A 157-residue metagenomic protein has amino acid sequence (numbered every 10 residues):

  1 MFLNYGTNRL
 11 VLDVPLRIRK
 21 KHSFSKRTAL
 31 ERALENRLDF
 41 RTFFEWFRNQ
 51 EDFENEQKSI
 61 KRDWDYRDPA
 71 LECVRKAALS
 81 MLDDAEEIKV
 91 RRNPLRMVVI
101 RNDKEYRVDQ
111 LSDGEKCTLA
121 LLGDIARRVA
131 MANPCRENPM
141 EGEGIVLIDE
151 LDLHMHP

Functional and structural regions predicted by a protein language model:
M1-L79: Coupling/switch segment of ABC-type P-loop NTPase heads
L3-G6, E87-V90, V98: A structural signal for short, well-ordered beta-strand segments and their strand-loop junctions that often border
V14, D83, R127-M131: A generic secondary-structure boundary signal that marks alpha-helix termini
R17, V90-N93: Short coil/turn segments at secondary-structure boundaries
L79-E86: Short secondary-structure junctions
R92, R96-P157: Switch/communication elements of ASCE P-loop NTPase nucleotide-binding domains
